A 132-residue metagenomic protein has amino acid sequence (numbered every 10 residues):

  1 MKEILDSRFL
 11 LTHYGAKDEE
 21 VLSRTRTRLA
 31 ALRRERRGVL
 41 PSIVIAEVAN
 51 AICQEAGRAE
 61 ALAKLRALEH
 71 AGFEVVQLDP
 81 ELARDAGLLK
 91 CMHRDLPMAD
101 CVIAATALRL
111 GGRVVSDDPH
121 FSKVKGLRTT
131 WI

Functional and structural regions predicted by a protein language model:
M1-L40, C53-R66: Short, well-structured N-terminal submotif of metal-dependent ribonuclease cores
L5-D6, L40-S42, D95-P97, D118 (+1 more regions): Histidine- and aromatic-rich ligand-binding microenvironments
R33, E69, L108: Anion (oxyanion) recognition and catalysis
E74-V115: Active-site neighborhoods of divalent-metal-dependent phosphate/nucleic-acid chemistry enzymes
A104, L108-I132: Acidic, PIN/NYN-like endoribonuclease modules and their adjacent C-terminal/linker elements
